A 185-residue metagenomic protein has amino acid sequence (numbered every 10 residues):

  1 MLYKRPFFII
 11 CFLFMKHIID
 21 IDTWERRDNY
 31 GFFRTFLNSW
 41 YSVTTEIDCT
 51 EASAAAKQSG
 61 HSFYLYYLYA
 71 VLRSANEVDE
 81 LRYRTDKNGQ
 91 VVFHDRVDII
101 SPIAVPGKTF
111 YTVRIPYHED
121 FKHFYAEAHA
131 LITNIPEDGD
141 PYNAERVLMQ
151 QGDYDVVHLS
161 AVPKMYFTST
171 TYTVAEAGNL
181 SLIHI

Functional and structural regions predicted by a protein language model:
M1-F14: Short, Lys/Arg-enriched N-terminal segments with co-localized hydrophobic residues within the first ~10-30 amino acids
M15-A56, H61-S62: N-terminal beta-alpha "docking/capping" segments at the starts of catalytic domains in thioester/acy l-group-handling
F36-A54, D95-H123: Acyl/amide activation-and-transfer machinery of modular secondary-metabolite enzymes
G60, P116-H118, T173-G178: Short intrinsically disordered coil segments
H61-I99: Hydrophobic "lid/gating" helix adjacent to the active-site nucleophile that controls access to an acyl-thioester pocket
V105-M165: Helical lid/core segments from catalytic subdomains that handle acyl or acyl-like groups
H158-L180: Glycine-rich active-site loop/lid that clamps phosphate-bearing ligands
I183-I185: Conserved small/polar residues in nucleotide/adenosyl-binding loops
